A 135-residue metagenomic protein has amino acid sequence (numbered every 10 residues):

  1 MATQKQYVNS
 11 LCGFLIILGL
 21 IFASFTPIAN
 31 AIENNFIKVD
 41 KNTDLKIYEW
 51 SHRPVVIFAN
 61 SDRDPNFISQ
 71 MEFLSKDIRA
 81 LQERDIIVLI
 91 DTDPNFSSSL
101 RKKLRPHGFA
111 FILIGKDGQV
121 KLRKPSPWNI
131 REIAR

Functional and structural regions predicted by a protein language model:
A2-R135: Non-catalytic interaction/Regulatory regions outside core domains
